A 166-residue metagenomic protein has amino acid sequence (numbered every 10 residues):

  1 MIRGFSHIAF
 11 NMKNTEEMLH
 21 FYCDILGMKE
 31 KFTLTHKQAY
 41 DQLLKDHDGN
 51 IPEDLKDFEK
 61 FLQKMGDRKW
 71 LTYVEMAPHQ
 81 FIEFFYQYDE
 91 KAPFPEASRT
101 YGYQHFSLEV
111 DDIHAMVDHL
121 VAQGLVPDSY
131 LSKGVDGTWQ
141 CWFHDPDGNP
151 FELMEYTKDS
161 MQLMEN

Functional and structural regions predicted by a protein language model:
G4-K13, K64-Q80, F94-H119, W139-H144 (+1 more regions): Vicinal oxygen chelate
F10, T33, Q87, S107-L108 (+1 more regions): Vicinal oxygen chelate
N11-H79: Core segments of cupin and vicinal oxygen chelate
Y22, E83-Y86: Active-site-proximal beta-strand elements of phosphoester/diester hydrolases
D41, E59, D89-P95, S129 (+1 more regions): A short, acidic/glycine-rich surface segment
D41-D46, Y86, E165-N166: Short aromatic-enriched loop/helix-cap "lid" or pocket-rim segments at secondary-structure transitions that line
P78, Y86-Y88: Short, small-residue-rich loop/turn micro-motifs
